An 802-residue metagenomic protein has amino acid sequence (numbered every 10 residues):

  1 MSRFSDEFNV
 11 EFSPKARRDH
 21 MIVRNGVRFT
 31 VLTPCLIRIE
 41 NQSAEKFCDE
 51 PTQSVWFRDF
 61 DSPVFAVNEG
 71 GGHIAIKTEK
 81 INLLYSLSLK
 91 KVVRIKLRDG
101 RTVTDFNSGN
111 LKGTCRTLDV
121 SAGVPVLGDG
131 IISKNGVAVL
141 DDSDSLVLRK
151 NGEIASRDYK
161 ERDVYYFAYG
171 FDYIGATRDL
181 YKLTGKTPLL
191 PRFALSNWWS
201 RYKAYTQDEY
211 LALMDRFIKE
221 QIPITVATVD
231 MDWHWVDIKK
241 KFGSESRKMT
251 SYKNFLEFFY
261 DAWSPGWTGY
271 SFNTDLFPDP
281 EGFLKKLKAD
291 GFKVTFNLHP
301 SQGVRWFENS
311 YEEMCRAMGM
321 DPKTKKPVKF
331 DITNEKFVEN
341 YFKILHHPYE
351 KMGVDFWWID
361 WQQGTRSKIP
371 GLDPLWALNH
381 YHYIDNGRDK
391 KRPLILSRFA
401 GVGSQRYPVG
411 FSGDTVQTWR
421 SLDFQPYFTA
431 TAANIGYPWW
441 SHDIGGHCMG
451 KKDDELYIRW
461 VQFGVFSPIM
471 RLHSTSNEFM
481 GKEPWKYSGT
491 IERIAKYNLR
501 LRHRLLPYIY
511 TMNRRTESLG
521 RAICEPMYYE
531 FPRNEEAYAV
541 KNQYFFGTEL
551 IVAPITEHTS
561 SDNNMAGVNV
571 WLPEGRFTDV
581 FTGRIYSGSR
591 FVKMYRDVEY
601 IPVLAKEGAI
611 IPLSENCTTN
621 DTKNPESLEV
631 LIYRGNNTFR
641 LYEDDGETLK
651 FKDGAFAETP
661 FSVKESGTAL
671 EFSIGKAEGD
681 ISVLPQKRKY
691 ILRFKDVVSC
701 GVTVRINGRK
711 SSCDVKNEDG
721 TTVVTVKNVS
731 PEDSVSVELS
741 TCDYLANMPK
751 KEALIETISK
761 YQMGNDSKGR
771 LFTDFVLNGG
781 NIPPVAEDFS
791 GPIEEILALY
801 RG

Functional and structural regions predicted by a protein language model:
M1-A194, W199-Y202, Q207-E209, M214-D215 (+9 more regions): N-terminal accessory segment at the very beginning of proteins
S2-F8, S13, L83, V92-Y600 (+3 more regions): Catalytic-domain carbohydrate-binding cleft regions of carbohydrate-active enzymes
P51-V64, T578-V598, V702-V726: Solvent-exposed beta-strand/loop surfaces of large extracellular or lumenal domains
R590-V630, E718-E756: C-terminal beta-strand-rich structural cap/linker in extracellular carbohydrate-active enzymes
P660-S662, V726-K727: Beta-strand-rich interaction surfaces with strong enrichment in secreted/lumenal proteins
L745-G791: Charged/polar low-complexity intrinsically disordered segments, enriched in acidic residues
